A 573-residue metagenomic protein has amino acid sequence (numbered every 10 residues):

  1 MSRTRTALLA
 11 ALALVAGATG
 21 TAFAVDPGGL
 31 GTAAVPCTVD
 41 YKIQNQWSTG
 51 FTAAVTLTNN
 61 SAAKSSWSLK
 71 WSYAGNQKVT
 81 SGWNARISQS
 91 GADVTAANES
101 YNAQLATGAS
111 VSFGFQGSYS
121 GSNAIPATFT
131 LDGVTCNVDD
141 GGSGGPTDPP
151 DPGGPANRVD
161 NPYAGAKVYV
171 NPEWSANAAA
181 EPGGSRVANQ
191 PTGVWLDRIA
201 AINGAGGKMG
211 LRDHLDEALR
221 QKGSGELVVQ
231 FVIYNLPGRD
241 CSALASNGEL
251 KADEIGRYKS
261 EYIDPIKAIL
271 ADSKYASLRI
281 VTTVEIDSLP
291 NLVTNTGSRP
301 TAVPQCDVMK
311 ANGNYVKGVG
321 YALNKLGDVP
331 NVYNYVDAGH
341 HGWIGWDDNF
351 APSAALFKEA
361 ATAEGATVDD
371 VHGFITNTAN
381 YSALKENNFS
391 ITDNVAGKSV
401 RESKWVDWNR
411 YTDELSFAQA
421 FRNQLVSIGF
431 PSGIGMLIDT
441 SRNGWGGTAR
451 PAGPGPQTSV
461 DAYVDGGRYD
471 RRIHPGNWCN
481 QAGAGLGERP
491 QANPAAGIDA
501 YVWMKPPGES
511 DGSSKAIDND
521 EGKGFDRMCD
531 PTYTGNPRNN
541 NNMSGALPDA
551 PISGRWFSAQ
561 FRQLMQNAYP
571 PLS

Functional and structural regions predicted by a protein language model:
M1-P27, T147: Secretory targeting and sorting signals
L30-T49, N60: Low-complexity, acidic Ser/Thr/Pro/Gly-rich terminal tails and inter-domain linkers that flank the onset of structured
W47-A54, S65, V111: Short, solvent-exposed loop/turn segments enriched in Ser/Thr/Gly
A63-S90: Short acidic, flexible loop segments centered on an aromatic residue
S72-G75, S100, A156-S273, G487 (+1 more regions): N-terminal carbohydrate-binding/catalytic regions of secreted carbohydrate-active enzymes
T107, S112-G142: Terminal connector regions
A179-G183, I344-F525: Surface-exposed substrate-engagement region within the catalytic domains of secreted or surface-exposed extracellular
A205, R220-Y335, P352-E359, G365-D370 (+1 more regions): Substrate-binding cleft of extracellular glycoside hydrolase catalytic domains
